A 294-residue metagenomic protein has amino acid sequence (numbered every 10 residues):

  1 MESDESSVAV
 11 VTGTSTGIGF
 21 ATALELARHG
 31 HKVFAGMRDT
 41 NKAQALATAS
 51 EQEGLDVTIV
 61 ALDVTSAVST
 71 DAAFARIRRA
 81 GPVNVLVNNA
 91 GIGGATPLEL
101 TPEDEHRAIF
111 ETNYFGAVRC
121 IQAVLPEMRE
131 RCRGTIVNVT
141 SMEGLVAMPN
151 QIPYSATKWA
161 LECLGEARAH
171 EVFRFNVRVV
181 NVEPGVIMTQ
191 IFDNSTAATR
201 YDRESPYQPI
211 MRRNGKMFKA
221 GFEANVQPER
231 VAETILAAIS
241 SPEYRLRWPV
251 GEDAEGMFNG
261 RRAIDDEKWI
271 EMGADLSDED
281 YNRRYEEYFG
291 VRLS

Functional and structural regions predicted by a protein language model:
S15-G17: Conserved glycine-rich cofactor-binding loop
H29-A45: Conserved glycine-rich Rossmann-like NAD(P)H-binding loop of the short-chain dehydrogenase/reductase
L62-A72, E103: The beta1-alpha1 cofactor-binding region of Rossmann-like NAD(H)/NADP(H)-dependent oxidoreductases
P97-L98, E105-R107: Substrate-binding pocket helix/loop in short-chain dehydrogenase/reductase
I121, T157: Active-site helix of classical SDR
S141: Residue(s) in the substrate-gating loop at a strand-loop-helix junction that position the organic substrate next
F173-F222: C-terminal beta-strand-loop-alpha-helix "lid" module of Rossmann-like NAD(P)-dependent dehydrogenases
